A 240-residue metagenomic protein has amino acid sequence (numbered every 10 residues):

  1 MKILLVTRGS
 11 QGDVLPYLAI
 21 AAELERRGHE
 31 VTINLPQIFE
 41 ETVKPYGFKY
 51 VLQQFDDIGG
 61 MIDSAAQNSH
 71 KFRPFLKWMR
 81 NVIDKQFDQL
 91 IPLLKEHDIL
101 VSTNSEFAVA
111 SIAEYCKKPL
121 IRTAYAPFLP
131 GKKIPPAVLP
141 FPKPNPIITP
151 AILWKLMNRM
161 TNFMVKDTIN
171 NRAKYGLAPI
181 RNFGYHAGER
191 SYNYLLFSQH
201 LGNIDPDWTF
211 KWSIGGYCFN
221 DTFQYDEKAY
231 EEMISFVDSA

Functional and structural regions predicted by a protein language model:
M1-V51: N-terminal subdomain of nucleotide-sugar transferases
S10, Q54-G59, A124-L129, Y217-N220: Short, acidic/turn-prone active-site loops that include or flank metal/cofactor- and phosphate-binding residues
I33-W78, I148: Conserved nucleotide-sugar phosphate-binding/catalytic loop shared by glycosyltransferases and other
N34-P36, Q53, T103, T123-A126 (+2 more regions): Generic beta-sheet signal
G60-A65, L129-A137, T222-D226: Short, charged, surface-exposed secondary-structure boundary motifs
F72-K77, K133-K174: Alpha-helical membrane-targeting segments
V82-P150, H200-L201: Conserved nucleotide-sugar donor-interacting segment of glycosyltransferase catalytic cores, predominantly GT-B
K155-A240: A nucleotide-sugar donor-handling region in carbohydrate enzymes
